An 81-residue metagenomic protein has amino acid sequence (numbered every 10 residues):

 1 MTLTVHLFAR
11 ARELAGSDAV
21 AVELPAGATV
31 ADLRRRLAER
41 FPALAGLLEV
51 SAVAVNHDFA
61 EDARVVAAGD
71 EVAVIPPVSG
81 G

Functional and structural regions predicted by a protein language model:
M1-G80: Ubiquitin-like/PB1-type beta-grasp interaction modules and other compact soluble beta-rich domains
